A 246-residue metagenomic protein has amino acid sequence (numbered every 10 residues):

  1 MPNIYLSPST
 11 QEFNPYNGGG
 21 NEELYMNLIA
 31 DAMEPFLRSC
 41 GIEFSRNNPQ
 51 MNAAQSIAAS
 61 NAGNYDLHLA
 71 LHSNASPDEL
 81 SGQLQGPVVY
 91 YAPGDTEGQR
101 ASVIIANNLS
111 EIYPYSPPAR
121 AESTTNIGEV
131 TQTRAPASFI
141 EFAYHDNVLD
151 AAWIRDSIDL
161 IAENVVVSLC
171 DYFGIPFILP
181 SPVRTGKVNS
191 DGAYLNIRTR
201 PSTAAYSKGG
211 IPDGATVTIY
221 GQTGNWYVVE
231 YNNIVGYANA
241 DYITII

Functional and structural regions predicted by a protein language model:
M1-I57, G63, Q85: Active-site histidine-acidic residue metal-binding/catalytic motifs, centered on HxH/HExxH-like signatures
N3-P8, E43-R46, D66-L71, V88-Y91 (+4 more regions): Structural recognition of the beta-strand scaffold that forms the well-ordered cores of secreted hydrolase catalytic
I4-N14, G63, H68-P77, A121-L179: Active-site-adjacent mobile loop/cap segments within catalytic or ligand-binding domains
F13-L24, A75-I104: A short, glycine/acidic-enriched catalytic loop
L28-S39, T96-P114, A151-P180: Long, well-ordered alpha-helical scaffolding segments within enzyme catalytic domains, especially pronounced
I178-N196, G209-D213, G221-T223, T244-I246: SH3-family beta-barrel domains
G214, Y227-Y231: SH3/SH3-like beta-barrel fold
E230-I246: Boundary regions of SH3-family modules and the immediately adjacent low-complexity/disordered segments in eukaryotic
